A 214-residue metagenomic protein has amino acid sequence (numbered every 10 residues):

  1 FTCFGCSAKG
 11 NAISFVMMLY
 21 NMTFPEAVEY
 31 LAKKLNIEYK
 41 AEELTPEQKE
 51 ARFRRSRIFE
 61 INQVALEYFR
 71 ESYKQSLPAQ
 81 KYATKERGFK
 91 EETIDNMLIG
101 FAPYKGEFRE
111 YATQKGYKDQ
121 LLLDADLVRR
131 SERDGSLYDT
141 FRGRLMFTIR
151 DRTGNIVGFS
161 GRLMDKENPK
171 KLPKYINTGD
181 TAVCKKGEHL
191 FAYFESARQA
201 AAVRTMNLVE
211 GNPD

Functional and structural regions predicted by a protein language model:
F1-D124: Non-catalytic accessory segments of DNA primases and related replication-initiation nucleases
E47-A65, K105-D214: Phosphate-handling DNA/RNA-contact segment within nucleic-acid enzymes
